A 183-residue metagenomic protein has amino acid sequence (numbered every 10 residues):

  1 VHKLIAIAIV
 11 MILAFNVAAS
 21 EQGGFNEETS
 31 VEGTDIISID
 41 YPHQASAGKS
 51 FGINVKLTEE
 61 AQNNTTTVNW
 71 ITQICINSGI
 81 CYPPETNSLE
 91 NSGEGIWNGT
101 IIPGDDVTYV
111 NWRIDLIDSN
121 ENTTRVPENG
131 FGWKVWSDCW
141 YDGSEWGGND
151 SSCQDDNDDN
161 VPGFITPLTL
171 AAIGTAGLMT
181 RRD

Functional and structural regions predicted by a protein language model:
H2-A6, A14-D158, D183: Glycan-association/targeting regions that enable binding to alpha-glucans and other polysaccharides
H2-V10, T166-T169: Sec-dependent signal peptide recognition, specifically the positively charged N-region followed immediately by
A8, V17, A172-G174: Generic low-complexity, intrinsically disordered sequence content enriched in small uncharged/hydrophobic residues
Q154-L168: Juxtamembrane/start-of-transmembrane alpha-helix segments at the extracytoplasmic/lumenal side of membrane anchors
L170-D183: C-terminal membrane-anchoring or membrane-association module
